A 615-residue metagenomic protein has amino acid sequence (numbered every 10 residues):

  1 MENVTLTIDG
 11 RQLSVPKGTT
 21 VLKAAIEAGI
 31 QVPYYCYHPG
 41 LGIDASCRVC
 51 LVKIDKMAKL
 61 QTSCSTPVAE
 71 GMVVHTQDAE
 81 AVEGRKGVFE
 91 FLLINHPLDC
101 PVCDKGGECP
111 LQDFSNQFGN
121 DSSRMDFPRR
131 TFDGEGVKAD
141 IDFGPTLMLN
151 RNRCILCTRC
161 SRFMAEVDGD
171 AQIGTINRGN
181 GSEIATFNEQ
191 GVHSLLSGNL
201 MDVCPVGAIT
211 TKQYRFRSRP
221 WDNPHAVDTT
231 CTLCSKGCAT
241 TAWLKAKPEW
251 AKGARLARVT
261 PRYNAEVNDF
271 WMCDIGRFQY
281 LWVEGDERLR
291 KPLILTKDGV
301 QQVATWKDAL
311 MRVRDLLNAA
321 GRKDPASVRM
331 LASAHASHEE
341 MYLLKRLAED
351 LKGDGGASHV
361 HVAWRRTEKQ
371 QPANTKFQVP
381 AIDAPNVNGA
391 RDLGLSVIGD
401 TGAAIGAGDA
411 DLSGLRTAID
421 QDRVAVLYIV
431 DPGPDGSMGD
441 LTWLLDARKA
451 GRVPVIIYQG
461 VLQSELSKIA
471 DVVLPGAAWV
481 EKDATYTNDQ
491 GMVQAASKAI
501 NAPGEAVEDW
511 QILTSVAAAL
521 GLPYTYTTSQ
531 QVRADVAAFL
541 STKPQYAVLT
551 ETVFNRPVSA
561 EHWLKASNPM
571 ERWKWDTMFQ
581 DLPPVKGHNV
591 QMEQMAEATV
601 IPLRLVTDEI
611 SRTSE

Functional and structural regions predicted by a protein language model:
E2-D9, P292-T296: Short, contiguous pre-domain boundary segments
V4-E70, A79-G84: N-terminal cofactor/phosphate-binding cores enriched in small/glycine residues, especially glycine-rich loops such as
L6-T7, E70-Q77, I184-E189, A226 (+3 more regions): Short beta-alpha connecting loops at secondary-structure transitions that line or flank enzyme active sites
T19-K23, S337, E508: Short, structural beta-strand-to-alpha-helix junction motif
R48-T232, K236-T240, K245: Fe-S ferredoxin-like electron-transfer domains and their immediately adjacent linker/connector regions across
L93, P97, N150, C157 (+8 more regions): Catalytic alpha/large subunits of respiratory electron-transfer oxidoreductases, centered on bis-MGD molybdoenzymes
N95-V137, I500-A560, L564: N-terminal leader/propeptide and maturation segments of large enzyme subunits in energy/redox metabolism and hydrolases
P128-A139, G394-L395, D400-A404, A495-A496: Surface-exposed acidic, glycine/proline-enriched linker/cap segments that occur as 15-30-residue helix-coil
